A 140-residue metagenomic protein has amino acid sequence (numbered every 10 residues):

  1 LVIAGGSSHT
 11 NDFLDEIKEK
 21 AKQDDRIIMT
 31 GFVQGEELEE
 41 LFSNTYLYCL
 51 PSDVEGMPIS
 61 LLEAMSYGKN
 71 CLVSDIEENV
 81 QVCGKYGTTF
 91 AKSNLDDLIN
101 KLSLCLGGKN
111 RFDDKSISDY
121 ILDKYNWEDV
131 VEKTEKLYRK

Functional and structural regions predicted by a protein language model:
L14-V33: Nucleotide-activated donor-binding/catalytic signature segment of Leloir-type glycosyltransferases, i.e., the conserved
F32-V33, E40-T45: Short alpha-helical donor nucleotide-sugar binding micro-motif in glycosyltransferases
P51-D53: Aromatic "clamp/platform" in nucleotide-sugar-dependent glycosyltransferases that forms part of the donor/acceptor
P58-L61: Short glycine/serine-rich donor-binding loops of glycosyltransferases
S66, N70-V73: Short hydrophobic beta-strand element within catalytic cores of glycosyltransferases and related nucleotide-activated
I76-T89: Short acidic/histidine- and often glycine-rich active-site loop of Leloir-type glycosyltransferases that engages
T88-D96, L104-K109: Conserved acidic donor-binding segment of nucleotide-sugar-dependent glycosyltransferases
N110-R139: A charged, aromatic-enriched C-terminal amphipathic alpha-helix characteristic of glycosyltransferases across folds
